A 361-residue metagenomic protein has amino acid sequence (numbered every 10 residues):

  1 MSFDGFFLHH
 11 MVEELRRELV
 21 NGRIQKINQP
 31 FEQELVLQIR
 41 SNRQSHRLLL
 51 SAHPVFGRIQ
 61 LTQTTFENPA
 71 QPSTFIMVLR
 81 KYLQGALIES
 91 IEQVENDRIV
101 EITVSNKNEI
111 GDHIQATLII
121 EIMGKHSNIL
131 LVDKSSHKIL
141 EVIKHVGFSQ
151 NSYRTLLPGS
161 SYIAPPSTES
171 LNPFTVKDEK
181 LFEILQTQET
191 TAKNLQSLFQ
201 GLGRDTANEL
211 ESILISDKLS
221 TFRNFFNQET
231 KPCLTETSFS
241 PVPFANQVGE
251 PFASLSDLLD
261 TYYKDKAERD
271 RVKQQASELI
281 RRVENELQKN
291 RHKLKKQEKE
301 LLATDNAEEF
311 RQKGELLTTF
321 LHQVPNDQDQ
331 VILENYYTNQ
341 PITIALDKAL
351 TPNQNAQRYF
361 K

Functional and structural regions predicted by a protein language model:
M1-K361: Extended, highly charged segments
